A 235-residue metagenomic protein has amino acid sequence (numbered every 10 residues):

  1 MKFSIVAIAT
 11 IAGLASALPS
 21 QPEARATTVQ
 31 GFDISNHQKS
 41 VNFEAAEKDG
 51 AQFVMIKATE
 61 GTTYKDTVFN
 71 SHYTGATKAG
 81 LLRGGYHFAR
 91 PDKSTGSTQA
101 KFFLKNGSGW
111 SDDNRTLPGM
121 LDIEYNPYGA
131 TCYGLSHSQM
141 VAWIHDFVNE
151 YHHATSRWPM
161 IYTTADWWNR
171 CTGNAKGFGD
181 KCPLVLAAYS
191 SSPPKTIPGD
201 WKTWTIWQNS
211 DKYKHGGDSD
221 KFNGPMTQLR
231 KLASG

Functional and structural regions predicted by a protein language model:
M1-Q21: Fungal secretory targeting signals
S20-Q38, G177-G235: Functionally critical loop-and-helix segments that line ligand-binding/catalytic clefts of soluble enzyme domains
E23-A154: Substrate-binding cleft of extracellular glycoside hydrolase catalytic domains
I34, I56, L121-I123, I161-T164 (+2 more regions): Conserved beta-strand positions
R83, R157-P159, L184: Hydrophobic anchor at the start of a short beta-strand that flanks the dinucleotide cofactor-binding loop
T95-T98, N169-G177: Glycine-rich, charge-decorated loop segments at or immediately adjacent to ligand/cofactor-binding or catalytic sites
F102-M120, Y125-P127, G173-T203: Structural recognition of alpha->loop->beta junctions
T155-R170: Aromatic-lined carbohydrate-recognition surfaces of secreted/lumenal glycan-active proteins
